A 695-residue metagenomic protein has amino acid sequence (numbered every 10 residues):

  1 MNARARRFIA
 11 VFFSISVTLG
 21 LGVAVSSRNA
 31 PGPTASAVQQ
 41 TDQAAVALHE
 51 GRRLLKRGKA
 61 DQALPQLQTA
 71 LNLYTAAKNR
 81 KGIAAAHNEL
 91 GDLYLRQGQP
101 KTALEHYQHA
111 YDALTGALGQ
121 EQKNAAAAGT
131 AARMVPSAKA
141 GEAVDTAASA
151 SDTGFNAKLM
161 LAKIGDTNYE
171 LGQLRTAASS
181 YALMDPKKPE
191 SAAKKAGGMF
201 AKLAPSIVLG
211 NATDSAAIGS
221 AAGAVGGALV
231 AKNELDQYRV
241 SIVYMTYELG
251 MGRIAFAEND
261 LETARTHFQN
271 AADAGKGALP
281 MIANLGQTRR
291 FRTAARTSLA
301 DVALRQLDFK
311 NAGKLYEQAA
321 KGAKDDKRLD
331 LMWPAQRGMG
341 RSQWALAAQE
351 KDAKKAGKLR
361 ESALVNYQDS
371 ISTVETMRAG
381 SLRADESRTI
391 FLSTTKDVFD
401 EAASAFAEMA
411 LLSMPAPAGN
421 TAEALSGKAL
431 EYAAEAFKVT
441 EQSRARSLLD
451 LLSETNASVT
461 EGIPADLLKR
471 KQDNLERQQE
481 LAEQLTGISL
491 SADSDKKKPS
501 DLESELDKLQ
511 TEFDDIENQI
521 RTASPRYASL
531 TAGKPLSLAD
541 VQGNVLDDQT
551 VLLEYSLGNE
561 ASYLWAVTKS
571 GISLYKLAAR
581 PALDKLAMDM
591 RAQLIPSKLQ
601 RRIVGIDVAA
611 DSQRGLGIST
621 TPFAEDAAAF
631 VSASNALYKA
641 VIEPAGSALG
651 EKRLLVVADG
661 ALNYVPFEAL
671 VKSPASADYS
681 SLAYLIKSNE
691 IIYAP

Functional and structural regions predicted by a protein language model:
T41-D42, K81, F155, L235 (+8 more regions): Residue signature of alpha-solenoid helical repeat architecture, marking inter-repeat boundaries and helix-start
A45, A85, D152, N156-L159 (+7 more regions): Residue register of alpha-helical TPR repeats
A47-E50, L54, Q66, L73 (+11 more regions): TPR/Sel1-like alpha-solenoid repeat signature
Y74, Y94, L114, E121 (+12 more regions): Eukaryotic all-alpha helical interaction scaffolds
Q269, A294, K351-I691: Amphipathic alpha-helical protein-protein interaction segments
